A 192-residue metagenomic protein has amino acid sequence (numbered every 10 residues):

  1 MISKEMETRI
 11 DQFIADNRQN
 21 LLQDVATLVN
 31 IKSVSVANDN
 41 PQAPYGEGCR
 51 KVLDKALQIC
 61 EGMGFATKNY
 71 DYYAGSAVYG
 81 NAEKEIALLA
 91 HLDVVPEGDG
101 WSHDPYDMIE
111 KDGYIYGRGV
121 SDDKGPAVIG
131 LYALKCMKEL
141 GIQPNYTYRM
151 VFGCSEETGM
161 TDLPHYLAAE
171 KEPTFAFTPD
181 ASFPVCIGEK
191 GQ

Functional and structural regions predicted by a protein language model:
I2-L89, V94-E97: N-terminal helical capping/dimerization or prosegment-like subdomains of hydrolases acting on amide or phosphate bonds
N40, E97-D99, D162, I187-G188: Short glycine-/acidic-enriched loop or helix-start segments at secondary-structure transitions that form or flank
Y45, G119, S155: Glycine- and other small-residue-rich loops at beta-strand/loop junctions that grip anionic moieties
M63, A74-A77, H103, C136-E139 (+1 more regions): A generic local structural motif
G80, G100-W101, E189-G191: Short glycine/proline-enriched turns and hinge-like loops at secondary-structure junctions
E85-F152: Active-site metal-coordination/substrate-binding segment of hydrolases, especially metallo-dependent peptidases
D123-G191: Acidic/histidine-rich catalytic neighborhood of metal-dependent amide-processing enzymes
